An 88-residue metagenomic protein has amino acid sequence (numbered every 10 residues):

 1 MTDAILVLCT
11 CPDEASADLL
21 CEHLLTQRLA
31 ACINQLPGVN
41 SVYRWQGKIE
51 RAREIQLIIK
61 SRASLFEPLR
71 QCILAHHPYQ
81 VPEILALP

Functional and structural regions predicted by a protein language model:
M1-P88: Positively charged, small/polar-rich N-terminal and surface patches that mediate targeting and assembly and bind
